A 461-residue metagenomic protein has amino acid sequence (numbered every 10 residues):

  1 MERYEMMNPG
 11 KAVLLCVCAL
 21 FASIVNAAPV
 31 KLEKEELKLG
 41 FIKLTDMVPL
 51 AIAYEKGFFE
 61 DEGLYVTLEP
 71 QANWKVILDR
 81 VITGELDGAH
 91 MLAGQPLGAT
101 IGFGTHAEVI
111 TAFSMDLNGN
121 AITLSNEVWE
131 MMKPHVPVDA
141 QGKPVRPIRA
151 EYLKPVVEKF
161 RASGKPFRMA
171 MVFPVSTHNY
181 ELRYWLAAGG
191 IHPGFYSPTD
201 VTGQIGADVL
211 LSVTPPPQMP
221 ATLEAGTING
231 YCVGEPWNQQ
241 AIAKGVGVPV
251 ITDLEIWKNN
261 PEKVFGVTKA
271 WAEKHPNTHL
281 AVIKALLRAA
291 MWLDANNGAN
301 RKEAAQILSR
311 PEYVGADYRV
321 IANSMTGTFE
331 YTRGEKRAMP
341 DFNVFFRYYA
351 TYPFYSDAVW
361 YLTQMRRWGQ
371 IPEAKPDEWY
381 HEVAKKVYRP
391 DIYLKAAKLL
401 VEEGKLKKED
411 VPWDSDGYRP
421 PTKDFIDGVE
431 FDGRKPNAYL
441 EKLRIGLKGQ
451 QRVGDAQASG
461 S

Functional and structural regions predicted by a protein language model:
E2-L14: Bacterial N-terminal signal peptides that target proteins for export
A12-S23: Bacterial N-terminal signal peptides
A28-S212, T222-N259, D424: Short, glycine-/small- and polar/acidic-enriched structural segments that line small-molecule recognition paths
L44, Q71-K75, H90, F173-S176 (+4 more regions): Soluble non-cytosolic domains of exported or imported proteins
I122-T123, V264-V267, W271-A272: Short glycine- and hydrophobic/aromatic-rich loop-to-beta-strand nucleating segment in the catalytic cores
H178-E181, P215, M219, W237 (+3 more regions): Internal, well-ordered alpha-helical segments in soluble enzyme and binding-protein domains
K274-D391: Secondary-structure end/capping motifs
V359-S461: Conserved C-terminal helix/tail region of periplasmic/extracytoplasmic solute-binding proteins
